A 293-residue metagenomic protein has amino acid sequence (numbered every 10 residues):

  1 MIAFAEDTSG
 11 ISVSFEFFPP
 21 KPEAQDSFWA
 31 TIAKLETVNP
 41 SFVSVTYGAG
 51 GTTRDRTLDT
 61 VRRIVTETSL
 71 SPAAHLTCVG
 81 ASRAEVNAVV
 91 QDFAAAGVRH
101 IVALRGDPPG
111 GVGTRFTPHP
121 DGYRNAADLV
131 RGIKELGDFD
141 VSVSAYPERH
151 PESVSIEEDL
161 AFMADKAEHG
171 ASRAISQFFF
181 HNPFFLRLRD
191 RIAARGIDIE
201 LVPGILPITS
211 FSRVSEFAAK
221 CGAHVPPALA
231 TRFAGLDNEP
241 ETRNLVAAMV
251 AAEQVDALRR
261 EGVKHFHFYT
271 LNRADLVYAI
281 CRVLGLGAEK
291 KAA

Functional and structural regions predicted by a protein language model:
M1-F18, P22-Q25, R131, A288-A293: N-terminal amphipathic alpha-helix/helix-capping segment at the start of soluble metabolic enzymes
I2-F4, A24-D26, G51-I64, S82-A88 (+5 more regions): Active-site-adjacent beta->alpha loops and helix N-cap segments on the catalytic face of soluble alpha/beta enzymes
A3, P120-Y146, E158, G196-A248 (+2 more regions): Active-site pocket-lining/capping segments in soluble small-molecule metabolic enzymes
D7-S12, N39-F42, T68-P72, G97-H100 (+4 more regions): Short, well-ordered coil/turn segments that N-cap beta-strands
S12-F28, P72-A84, D140-E158, A234-M249: Active-site mouth loops of central-metabolism enzymes
E16, V43, F93, K166 (+3 more regions): Conserved, mostly hydrophobic/aromatic
F17-P20, T46-G50, H75-A81, L104-D107 (+5 more regions): Active-site beta-loop-alpha junctions enriched in small/polar residues
I32-T46, E168: Catalytic domains of carbohydrate-active enzymes, especially glycoside hydrolases
